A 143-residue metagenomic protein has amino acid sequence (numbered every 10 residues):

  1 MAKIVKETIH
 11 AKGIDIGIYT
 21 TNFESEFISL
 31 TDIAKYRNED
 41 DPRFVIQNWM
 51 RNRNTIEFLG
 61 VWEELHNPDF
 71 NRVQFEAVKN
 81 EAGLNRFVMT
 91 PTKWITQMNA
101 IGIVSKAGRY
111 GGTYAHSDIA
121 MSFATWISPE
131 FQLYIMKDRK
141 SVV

Functional and structural regions predicted by a protein language model:
M1-V143: An anion-engaging/catalytic patch
